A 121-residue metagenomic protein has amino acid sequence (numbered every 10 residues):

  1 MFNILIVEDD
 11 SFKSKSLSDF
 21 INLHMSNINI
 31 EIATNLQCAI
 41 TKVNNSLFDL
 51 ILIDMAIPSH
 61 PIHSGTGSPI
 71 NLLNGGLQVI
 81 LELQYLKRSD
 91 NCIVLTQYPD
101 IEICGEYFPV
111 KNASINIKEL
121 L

Functional and structural regions predicted by a protein language model:
E8: Conserved acidic E/D residue at the C-terminus of a beta-strand in Rossmann-like folds
S11-E31: Two-component/phosphorelay signaling modules centered on CheY-like receiver
S18, I32-L50, P58-H60: Acidic, metal-coordinating helix/loop segments flanking the phosphotransfer/catalytic sites of two-component signaling
I51-I53, L83: Receiver (REC) domain switch-region micro-motif
A56-P61, I70: The short loop immediately C-terminal to the conserved phospho-acceptor aspartate in CheY-like receiver
P69-K118: A short, hydrophobic beta-strand element within the central beta-sheet of small alpha/beta folds
